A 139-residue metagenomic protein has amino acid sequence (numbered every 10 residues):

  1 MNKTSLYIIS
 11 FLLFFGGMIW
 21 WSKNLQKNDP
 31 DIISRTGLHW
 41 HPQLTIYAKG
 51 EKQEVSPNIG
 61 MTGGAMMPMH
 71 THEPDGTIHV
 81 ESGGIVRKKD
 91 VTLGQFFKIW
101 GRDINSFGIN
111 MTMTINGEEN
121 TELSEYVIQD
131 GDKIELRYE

Functional and structural regions predicted by a protein language model:
N2-E139: Ubiquitin-like/PB1-type beta-grasp interaction modules and other compact soluble beta-rich domains
